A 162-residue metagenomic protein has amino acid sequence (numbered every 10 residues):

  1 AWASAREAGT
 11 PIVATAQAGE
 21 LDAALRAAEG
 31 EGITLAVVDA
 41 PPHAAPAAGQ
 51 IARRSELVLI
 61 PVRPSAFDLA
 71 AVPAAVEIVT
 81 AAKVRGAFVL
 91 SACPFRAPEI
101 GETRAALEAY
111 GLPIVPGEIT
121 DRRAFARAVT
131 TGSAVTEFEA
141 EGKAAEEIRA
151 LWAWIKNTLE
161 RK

Functional and structural regions predicted by a protein language model:
A1-G49, E108, A126-E137: P-loop/Walker-type NTP enzyme "switch/lid" segment
E29, H43-A66: Inter-motif core of Ras-like GTPase G domains
V38, I60, F88-L90: Structural beta-sheet core signal
L69-A92: Conserved C-terminal guanine-recognition region of P-loop GTPase G domains, centered on the G4
P94, R104-S133: Beta-strand-loop-alpha "switch" segments that mediate conformational coupling across diverse proteins
V135-K162: NTP-binding/hydrolysis catalytic cores, primarily Walker-type P-loop NTPases
